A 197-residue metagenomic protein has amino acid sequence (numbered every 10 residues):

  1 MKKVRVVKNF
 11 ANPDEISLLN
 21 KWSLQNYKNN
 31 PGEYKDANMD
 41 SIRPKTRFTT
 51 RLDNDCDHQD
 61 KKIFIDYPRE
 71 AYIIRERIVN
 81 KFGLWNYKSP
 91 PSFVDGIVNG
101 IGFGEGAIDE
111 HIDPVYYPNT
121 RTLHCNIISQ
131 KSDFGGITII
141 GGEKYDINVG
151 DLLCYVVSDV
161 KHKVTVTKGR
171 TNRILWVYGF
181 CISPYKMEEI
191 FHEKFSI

Functional and structural regions predicted by a protein language model:
M1-P90: Non-heme Fe(II)/2-oxoglutarate
K2, T122-H124, R173-L175: Short hydrophobic/aromatic beta-strand or adjacent loop that forms the aromatic wall/cage of a ligand/substrate-binding
A11-E15, Q130, K168: Catalytic cores of PAPS-dependent sulfotransferases and nucleotide-sugar/CMP/GDP-dependent glycosyltransferases
L84-D109: A short glycine-rich, His/Asp/Glu-containing loop-to-beta-strand
G100-F103, Y117-F134, G179: Short, conserved beta-strand element in jelly-roll/cupin
I108-R121, T138-I139, T165-T167: Short histidine-centered beta-strand/loop micro-motifs that create catalytic or ligand/metal-coordination sites
S132-I197: Catalytic core of Fe(II)/2-oxoglutarate
